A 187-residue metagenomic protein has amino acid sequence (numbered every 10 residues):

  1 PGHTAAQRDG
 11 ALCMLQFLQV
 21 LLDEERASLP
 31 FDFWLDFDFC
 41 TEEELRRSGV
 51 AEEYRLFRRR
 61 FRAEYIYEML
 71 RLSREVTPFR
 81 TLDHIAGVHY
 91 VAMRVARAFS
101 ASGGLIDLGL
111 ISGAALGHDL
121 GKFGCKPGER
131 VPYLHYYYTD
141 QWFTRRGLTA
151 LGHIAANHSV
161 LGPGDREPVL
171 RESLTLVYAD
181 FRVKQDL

Functional and structural regions predicted by a protein language model:
H3-P132: Acidic/His-rich, divalent-metal-binding segments that scaffold phosphate/diphosphate chemistry
R74-E75, A101-L187: Divalent metal-dependent catalytic cores for phosphoryl transfer on phosphate-bearing substrates
